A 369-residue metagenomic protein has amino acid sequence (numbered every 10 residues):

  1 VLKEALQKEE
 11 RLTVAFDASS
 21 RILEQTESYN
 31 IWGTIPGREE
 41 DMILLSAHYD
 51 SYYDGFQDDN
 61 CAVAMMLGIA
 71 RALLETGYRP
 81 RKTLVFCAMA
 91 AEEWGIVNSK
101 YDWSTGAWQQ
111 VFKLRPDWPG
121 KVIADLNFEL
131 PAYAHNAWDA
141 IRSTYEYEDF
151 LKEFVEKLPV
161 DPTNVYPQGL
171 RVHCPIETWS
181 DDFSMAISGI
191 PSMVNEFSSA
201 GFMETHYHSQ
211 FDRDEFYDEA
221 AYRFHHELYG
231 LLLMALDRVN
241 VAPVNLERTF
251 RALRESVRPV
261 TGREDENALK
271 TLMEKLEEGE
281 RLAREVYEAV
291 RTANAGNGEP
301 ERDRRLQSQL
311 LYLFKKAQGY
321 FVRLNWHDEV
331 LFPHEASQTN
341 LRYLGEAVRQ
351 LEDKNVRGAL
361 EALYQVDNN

Functional and structural regions predicted by a protein language model:
V1, R21-I22, G37-E39, Y49-Y53 (+3 more regions): Solvent-exposed loop/turn segments at secondary-structure junctions within structured extracellular/periplasmic domains
V1-Q57, L67-Y78: Soluble metallo-hydrolase cores and metallopeptidase-like ectodomains found primarily in the secretory/periplasmic
E4-K8, G68-T76, K113, K157 (+3 more regions): Structured segments of extracytoplasmic/periplasmic soluble domains in secreted or envelope-associated proteins
A15, I31-T34, M42-S46, V85-A88 (+3 more regions): Structural recognition of the beta-strand scaffold that forms the well-ordered cores of secreted hydrolase catalytic
T26, P131-R251, K316-W326: Active-site-adjacent substrate-binding region of metalloamidase/peptidase-like peptide-processing proteins
E27, S51-E146: Acidic/histidine-rich catalytic neighborhood of metal-dependent amide-processing enzymes
E215-E299: Charged, amphipathic alpha-helical linkers/stalks
E299-N369: C-terminal amphipathic alpha-helical interaction region
